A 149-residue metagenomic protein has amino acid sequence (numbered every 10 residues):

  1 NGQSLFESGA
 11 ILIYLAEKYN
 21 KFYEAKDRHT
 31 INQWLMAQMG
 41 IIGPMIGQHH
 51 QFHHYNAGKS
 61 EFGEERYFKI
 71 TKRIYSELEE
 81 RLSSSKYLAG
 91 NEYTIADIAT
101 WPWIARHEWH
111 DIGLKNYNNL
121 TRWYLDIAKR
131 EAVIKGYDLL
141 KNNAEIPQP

Functional and structural regions predicted by a protein language model:
N1, E61-E65, Y87, E108-G113: Active-site rim elements
N1-R73, E79: GST-like domain detector, emphasizing the conserved glutathione-binding G-site in the N-terminal thioredoxin-like
I11, L78, D97, I127-V133: Residue-level signal for nonpolar/aromatic packing positions in well-ordered secondary structure
Y23-T30, W34, S84-A96: All-alpha amphipathic helical-bundle segments outside canonical DNA-binding/catalytic cores that form hydrophobic
W34-M39, T121-K135: Short, mixed-charge aromatic SLiMs
M45-H50, L88-N116, T121-I127: GST superfamily/GST-like fold recognition
E80-N91, E131-G136: Surface-exposed helix-capping loop/turn segments at secondary-structure junctions
I134-P149: Terminal-tail/helix-coil boundary detector
